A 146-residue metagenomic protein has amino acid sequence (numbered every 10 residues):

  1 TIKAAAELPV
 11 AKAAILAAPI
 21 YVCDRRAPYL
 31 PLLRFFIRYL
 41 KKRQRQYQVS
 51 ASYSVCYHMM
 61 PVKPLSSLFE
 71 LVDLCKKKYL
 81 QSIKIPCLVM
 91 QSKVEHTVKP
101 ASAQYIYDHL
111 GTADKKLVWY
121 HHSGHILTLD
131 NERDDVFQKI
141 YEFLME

Functional and structural regions predicted by a protein language model:
T1-P9, A14: Short glycine-enriched nucleophile-adjacent loop and the immediately C-terminal alpha-helix near the catalytic center
I15-R25: Active-site nucleophile loop of the alpha/beta-hydrolase fold
Q46-M59: Short glycine/proline- and acidic residue-enriched helix-loop micro-motifs that form flexible lids or anion-recognition
V62-Y79: Active-site nucleophile elbow and catalytic-triad environment of alpha/beta-hydrolase enzymes
S82-I83, V89-Q91, E95: Short beta-strand/loop motif that positions the catalytic acidic residue of the alpha/beta-hydrolase fold
I85, K99-D108, W119: Short alpha-helix in the alpha/beta-hydrolase fold that links the catalytic acid
V94-V98, I126: Acidic catalytic loop of the alpha/beta-hydrolase fold
H121-E146: Catalytic active-site module of serine/aspartate enzymes centered on a nucleophile-bearing elbow/loop
